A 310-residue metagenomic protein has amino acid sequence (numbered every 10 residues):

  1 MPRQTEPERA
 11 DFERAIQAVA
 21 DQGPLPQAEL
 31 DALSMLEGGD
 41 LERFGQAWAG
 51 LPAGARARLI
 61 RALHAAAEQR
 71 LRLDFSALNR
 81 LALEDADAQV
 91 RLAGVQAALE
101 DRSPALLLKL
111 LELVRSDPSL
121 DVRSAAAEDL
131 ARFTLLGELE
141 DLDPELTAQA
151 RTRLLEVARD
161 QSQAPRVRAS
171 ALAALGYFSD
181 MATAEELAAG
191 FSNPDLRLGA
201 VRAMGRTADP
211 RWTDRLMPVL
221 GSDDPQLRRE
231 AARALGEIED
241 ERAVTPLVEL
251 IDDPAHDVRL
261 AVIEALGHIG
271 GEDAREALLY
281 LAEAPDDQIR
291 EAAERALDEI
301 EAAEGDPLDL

Functional and structural regions predicted by a protein language model:
P2-E13, L36-W48, Q69-E84, S103-S116 (+6 more regions): Amphipathic alpha-helical scaffolding segments comprising HEAT/armadillo-like alpha-solenoid repeats
P7-A10, P24, A28, L51-G54 (+8 more regions): Residues within HEAT/ARM-like alpha-solenoid scaffolds
E13, Q27, A57-R61, L92-A93 (+10 more regions): Alpha-solenoid HEAT/ARM repeat scaffold
A18-A53, A62-L78, A98: Alpha-helical solenoid scaffolds in large eukaryotic transport, assembly, and signaling factors
A53-A57, A88-Q89, P104, P118-D121 (+8 more regions): Alpha-helix N-cap/helix-start positions at coil->helix boundaries
L59, L63, S103, D129-L135 (+1 more regions): Hydrophobic residues within the alpha-helices of tandem HEAT/HEAT-like
D287-L310: Terminal, low-structured helical/coil segments at or just beyond the last alpha-helical repeat
